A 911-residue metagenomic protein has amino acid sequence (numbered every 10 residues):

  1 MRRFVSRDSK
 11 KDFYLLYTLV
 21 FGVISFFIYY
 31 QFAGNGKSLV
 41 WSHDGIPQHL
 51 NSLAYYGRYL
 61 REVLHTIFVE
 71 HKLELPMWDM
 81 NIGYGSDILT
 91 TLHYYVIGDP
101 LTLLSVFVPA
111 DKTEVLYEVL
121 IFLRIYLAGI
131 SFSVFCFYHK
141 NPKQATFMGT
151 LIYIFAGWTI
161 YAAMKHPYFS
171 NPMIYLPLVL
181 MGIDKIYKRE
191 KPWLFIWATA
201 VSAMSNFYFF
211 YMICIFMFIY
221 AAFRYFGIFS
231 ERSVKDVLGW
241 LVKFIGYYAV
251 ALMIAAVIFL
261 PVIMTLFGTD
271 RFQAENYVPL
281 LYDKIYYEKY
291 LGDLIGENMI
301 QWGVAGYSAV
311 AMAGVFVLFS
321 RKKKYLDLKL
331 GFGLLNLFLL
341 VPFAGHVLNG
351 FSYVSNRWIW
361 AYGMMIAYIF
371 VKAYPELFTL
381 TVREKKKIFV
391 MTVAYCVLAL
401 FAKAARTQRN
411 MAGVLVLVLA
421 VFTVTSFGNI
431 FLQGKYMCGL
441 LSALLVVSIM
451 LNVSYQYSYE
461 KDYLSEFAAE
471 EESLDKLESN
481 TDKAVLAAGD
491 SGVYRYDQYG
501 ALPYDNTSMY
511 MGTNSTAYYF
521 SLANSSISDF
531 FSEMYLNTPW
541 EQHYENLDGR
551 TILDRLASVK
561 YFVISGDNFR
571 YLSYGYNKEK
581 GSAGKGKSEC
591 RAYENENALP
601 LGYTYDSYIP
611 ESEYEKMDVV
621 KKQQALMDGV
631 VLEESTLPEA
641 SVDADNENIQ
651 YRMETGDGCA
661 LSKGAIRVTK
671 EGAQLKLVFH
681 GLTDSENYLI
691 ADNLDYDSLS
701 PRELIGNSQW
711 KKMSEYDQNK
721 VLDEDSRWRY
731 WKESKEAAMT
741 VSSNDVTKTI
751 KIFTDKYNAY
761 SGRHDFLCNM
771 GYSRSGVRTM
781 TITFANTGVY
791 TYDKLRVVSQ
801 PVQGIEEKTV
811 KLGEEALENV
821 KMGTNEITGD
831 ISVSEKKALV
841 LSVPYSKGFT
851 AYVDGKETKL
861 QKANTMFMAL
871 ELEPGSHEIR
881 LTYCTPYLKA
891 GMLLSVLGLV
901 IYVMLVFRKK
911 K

Functional and structural regions predicted by a protein language model:
M1-F32, G239, K243, S426-F431 (+2 more regions): Start-transfer (signal-anchor) and selected internal transmembrane alpha helices of multi-pass inner/ER membrane
R7-D8, E647-K911: Active-site-proximal, structured, solvent-exposed surfaces of multi-pass membrane proteins that position macromolecular
I24-F132, L151-M173, L266-R271, V278-W302 (+2 more regions): Membrane-interface coil-to-helix junctions
I46-L60, L64-T66, P100, W240-G331 (+2 more regions): Periplasmic/ER-lumenal interhelical loops and adjacent helix-loop junctions in multi-pass membrane proteins
I82-Y84, T91-Y94, V446-A469, V485-L556 (+7 more regions): Extracytoplasmic/lumenal acceptor-recognition loop(s) of multi-pass membrane glycoenzymes
L101-V106, T513, A517-G656, K663-A665 (+4 more regions): A cross-kingdom signal targeting lumenal/periplasmic-facing segments of multi-pass membrane and secretory-pathway
F122-H139, K143-I228, W240-I263, G268 (+2 more regions): Membrane-embedded helix bundles of polyisoprenyl
E190, F209, Y325-F343, V347-K476 (+1 more regions): Contiguous transmembrane helix-bundle modules in multi-pass membrane proteins
